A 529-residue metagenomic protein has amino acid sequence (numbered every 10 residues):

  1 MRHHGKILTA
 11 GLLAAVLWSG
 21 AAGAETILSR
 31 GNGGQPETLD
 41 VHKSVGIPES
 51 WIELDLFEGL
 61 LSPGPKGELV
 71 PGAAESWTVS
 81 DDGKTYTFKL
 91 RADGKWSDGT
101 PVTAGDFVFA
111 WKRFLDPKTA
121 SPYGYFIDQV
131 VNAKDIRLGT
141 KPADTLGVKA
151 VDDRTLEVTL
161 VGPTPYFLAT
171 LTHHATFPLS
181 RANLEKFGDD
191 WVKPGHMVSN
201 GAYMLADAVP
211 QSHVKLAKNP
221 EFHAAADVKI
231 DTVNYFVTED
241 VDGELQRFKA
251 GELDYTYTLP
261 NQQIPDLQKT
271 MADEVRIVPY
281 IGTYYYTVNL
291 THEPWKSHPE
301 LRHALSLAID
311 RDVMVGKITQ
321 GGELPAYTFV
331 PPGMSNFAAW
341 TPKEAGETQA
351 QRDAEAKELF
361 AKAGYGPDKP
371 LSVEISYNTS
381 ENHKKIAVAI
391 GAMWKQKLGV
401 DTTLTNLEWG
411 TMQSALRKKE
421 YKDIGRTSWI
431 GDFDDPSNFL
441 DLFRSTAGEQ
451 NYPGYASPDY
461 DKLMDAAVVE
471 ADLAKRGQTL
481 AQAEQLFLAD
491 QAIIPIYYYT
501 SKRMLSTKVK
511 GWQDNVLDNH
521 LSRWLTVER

Functional and structural regions predicted by a protein language model:
G31-D81, H196-S199: N-terminal lobe/hinge region of extracytoplasmic solute-binding protein
E75-F126, E157, R247, W295: Aromatic- and charge-enriched surface segment that lines or borders ligand/interaction sites
T103-A110, D153-T159, P163, G201-A202 (+6 more regions): Alpha-helical secondary-structure segments
K134, G139-A143, K149, D153-R154 (+4 more regions): Gly/Pro-rich hinge or "lid" segments in bacterial periplasmic/extracellular proteins
V148-K149, V315, Q349, V400-M412 (+3 more regions): Extracytoplasmic/peripheral linker and loop segments enriched in polar/acidic and small residues with frequent Thr/Pro
A206-A217, N234-H292, G316: Extracellular/periplasmic solute-recognition and catalytic clefts
P325-K362, S380-K385: Structural transition elements
R503-R529: Long beta-strand-rich cores associated with HINT superfamily self-processing modules
